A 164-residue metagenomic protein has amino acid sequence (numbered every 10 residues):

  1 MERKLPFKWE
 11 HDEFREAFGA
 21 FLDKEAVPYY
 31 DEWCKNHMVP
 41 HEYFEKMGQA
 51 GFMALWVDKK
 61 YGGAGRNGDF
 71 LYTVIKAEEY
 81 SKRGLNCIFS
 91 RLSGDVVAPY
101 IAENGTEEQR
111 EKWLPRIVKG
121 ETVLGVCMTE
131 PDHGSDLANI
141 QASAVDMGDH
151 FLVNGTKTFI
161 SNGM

Functional and structural regions predicted by a protein language model:
M1-E13: Intrinsic disorder at enzyme termini
H11, L22, T106, G155: Residue-level signal for inorganic ion chemistry
E16-F21, E45-A50: N-terminal glycine-rich anion-binding loops that anchor highly charged ligand groups
L22-D31: N-terminal capping segment at the start of a domain
K35: Active-site-proximal, well-structured secondary-structure segments within enzyme catalytic domains
V39-P40: His/Cys-centered metal/cofactor-coordination and adjacent catalytic loops
Q49-E111, P115-G120, S161-G163: Internal helix-loop-helix
G62-R66, E108-M164: Glycine-rich, Trp-frequent "lid" loop and neighboring beta-strands that shape and gate the flavin cofactor pocket
